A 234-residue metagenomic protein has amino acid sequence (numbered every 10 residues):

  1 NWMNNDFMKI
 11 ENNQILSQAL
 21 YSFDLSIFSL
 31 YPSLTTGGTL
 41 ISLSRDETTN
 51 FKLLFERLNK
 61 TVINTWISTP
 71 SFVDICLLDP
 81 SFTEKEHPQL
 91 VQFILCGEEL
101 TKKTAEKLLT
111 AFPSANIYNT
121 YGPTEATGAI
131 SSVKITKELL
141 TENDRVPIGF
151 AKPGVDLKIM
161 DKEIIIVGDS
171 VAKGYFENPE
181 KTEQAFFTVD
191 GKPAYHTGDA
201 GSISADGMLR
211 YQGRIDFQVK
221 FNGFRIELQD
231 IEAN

Functional and structural regions predicted by a protein language model:
N1-Q14, D24-N64: Conserved AMP-binding/adenylation subdomain of ANL enzymes
Q14-L16, S22, F28, I41 (+4 more regions): Short, well-ordered beta-strand segments
A19-F23, D46-E47, S71, T124: Conserved AMP-binding
T35-T39, I63-I67, L77-N143, D156: Gly/Ser/Thr-rich phosphate-binding loop
S68-T69, C96, M160, V167: Replace "coordinates the UDP/GDP/TDP-sugar" with "coordinates nucleotide-activated sugar donors
S71-V73, L100, V171: Alpha-helix capping/helix-boundary segments
N116-N119, K134-N234: AMP-dependent adenylate-forming
